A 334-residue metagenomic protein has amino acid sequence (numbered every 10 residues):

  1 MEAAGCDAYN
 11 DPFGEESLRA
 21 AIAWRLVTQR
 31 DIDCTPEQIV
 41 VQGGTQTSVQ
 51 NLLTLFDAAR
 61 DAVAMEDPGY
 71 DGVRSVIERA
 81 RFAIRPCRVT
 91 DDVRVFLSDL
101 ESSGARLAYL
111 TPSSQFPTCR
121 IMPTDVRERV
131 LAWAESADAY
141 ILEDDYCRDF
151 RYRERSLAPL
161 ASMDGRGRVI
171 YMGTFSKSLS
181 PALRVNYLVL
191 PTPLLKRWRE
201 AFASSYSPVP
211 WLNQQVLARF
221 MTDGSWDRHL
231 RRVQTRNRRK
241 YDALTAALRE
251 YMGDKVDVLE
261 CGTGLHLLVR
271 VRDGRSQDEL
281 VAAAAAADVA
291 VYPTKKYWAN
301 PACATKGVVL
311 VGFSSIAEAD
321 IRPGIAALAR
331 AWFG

Functional and structural regions predicted by a protein language model:
E2-D138, D149-I170, N237, Q277: Conserved core of the PLP fold type I
M65, P86, E143, L217 (+1 more regions): Hydrophobic residues in well-ordered beta-strands that form the structural core
L100, V169, L183, W198-R199 (+5 more regions): Domain-scale detector for complete catalytic domains at protein termini or as standalone homologs
P112-F116, K177, I316: Short glycine-rich anion-binding loops that position phosphate/pyrophosphate groups of nucleotides and phosphorylated
G165-T235: Conserved core segment of the aminotransferase class I/II
L190, L268-D273, V291-F333: Conserved PLP-binding active-site segment of the aspartate aminotransferase-like
T235-T245, V256-R270, Q277-A283: Conserved glycine-rich beta-strand-loop-beta hairpin in the small C-terminal domain of fold type I
